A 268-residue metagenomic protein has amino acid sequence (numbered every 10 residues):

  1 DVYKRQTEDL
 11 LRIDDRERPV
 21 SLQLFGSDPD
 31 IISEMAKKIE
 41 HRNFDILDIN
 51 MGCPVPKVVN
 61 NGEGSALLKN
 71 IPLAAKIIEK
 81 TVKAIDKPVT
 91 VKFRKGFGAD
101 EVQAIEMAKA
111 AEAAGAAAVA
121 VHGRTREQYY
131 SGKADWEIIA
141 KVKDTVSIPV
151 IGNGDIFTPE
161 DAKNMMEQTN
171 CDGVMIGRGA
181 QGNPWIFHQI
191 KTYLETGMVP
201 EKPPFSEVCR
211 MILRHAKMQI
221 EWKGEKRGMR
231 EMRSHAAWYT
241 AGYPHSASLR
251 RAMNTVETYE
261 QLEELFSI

Functional and structural regions predicted by a protein language model:
V2-Y3: Short, small-residue-biased leader/transition segments that mark boundaries at the very start of proteins
E8-D9, G62-L68: Short glycine-enriched, charge-decorated loop/helix-capping segments at active-site entrances that position
E8-L24: Short, structured active-site "lid" loops
E17-S21, P29, I46: A common structural microfeature
L24, A66, N70, K92 (+3 more regions): Glycine- and other small-residue-rich loops at beta-strand/loop junctions that grip anionic moieties
D28-D30, P159: The beta1-alpha1 cofactor-binding region of Rossmann-like NAD(H)/NADP(H)-dependent oxidoreductases
S33-L47, M51-E63, P72-I148: Alpha/beta enzyme core
K76, K80, A84-D86, D100-A118 (+3 more regions): Alpha/beta catalytic cores of nucleotide-metabolism and tRNA/nucleoside-modifying enzymes
